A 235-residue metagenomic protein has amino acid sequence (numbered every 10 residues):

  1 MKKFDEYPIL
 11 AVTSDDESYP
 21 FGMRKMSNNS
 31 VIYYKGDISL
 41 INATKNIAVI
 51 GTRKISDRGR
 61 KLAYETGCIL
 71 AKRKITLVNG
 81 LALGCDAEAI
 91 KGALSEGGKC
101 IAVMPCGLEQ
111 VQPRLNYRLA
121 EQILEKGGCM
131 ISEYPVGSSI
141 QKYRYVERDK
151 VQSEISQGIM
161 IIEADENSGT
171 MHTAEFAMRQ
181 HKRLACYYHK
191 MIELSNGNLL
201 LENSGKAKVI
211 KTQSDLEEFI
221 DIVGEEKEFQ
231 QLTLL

Functional and structural regions predicted by a protein language model:
K2-L235: Glycine-biased, small-residue-rich flexible motifs in mid-sequence functional cores and linkers
